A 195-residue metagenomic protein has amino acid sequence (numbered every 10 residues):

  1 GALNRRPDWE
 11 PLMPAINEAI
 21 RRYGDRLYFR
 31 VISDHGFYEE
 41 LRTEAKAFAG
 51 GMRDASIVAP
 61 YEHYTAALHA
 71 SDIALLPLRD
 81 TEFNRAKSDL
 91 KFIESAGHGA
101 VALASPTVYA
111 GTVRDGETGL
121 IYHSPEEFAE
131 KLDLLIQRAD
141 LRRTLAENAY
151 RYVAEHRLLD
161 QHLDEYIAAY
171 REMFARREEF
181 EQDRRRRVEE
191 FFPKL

Functional and structural regions predicted by a protein language model:
G1-A70: Conserved catalytic-core segment of nucleotide-activated headgroup transferases in glycan assembly
L3-N4, K87, L120, A154: Glycosyltransferase donor-binding loop in the core domain
P7, V58-L68, D72-G97, L103-V113: Nucleotide-sugar-dependent
A15, K91-F92, Y166: Short amphipathic alpha-helix
D115-E126, L134-D140: Conserved acidic donor-binding segment of nucleotide-sugar-dependent glycosyltransferases
F128-K131, L141, L145, L158-Y166: Hydrophobic alpha-helical packing elements
Y150-H156, D160-L195: C-terminal amphipathic helix plus adjacent low-complexity, charged tail appended to glycosyltransferase catalytic
